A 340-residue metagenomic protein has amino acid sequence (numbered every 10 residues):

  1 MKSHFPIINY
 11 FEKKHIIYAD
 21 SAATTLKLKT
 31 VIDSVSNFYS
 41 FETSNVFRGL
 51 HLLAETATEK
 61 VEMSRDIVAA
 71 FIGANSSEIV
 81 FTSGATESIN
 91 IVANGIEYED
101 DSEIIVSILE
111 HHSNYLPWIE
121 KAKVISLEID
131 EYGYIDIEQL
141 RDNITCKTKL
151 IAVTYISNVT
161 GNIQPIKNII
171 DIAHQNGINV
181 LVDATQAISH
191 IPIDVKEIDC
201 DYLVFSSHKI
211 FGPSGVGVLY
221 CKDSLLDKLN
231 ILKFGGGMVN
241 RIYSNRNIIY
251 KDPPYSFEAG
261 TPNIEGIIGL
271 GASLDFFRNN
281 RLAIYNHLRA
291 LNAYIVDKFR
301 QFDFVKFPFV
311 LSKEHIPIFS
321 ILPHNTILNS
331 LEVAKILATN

Functional and structural regions predicted by a protein language model:
M1-N340: Pyridoxal 5′-phosphate
